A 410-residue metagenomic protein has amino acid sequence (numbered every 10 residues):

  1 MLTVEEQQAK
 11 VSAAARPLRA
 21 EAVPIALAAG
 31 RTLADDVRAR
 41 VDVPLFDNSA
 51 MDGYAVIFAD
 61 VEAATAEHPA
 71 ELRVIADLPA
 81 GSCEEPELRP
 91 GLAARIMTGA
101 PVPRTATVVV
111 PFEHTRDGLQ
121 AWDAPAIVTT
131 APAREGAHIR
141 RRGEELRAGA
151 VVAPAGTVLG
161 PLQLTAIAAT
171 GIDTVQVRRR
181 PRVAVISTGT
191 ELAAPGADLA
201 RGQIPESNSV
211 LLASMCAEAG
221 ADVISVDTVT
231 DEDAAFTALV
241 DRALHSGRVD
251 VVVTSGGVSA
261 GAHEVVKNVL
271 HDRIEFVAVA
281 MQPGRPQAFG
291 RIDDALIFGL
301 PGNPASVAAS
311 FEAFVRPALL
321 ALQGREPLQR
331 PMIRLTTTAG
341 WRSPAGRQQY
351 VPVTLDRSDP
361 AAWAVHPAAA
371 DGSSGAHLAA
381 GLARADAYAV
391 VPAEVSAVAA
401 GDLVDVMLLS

Functional and structural regions predicted by a protein language model:
M1-A66, L72, R141, E326-Y350: Short, low-complexity N-terminal leaders and the immediately following helix N-cap/first helix
L2-V4, A55-T228, D241-R242, G372-S373 (+2 more regions): Short, glycine/charged-enriched hinge/interface segments at domain edges or termini
R16-P17, E21-I25, D47-A70, E113-D123 (+1 more regions): Short beta-strand/loop turn elements enriched in aromatics
D36-D42, G136-I139, I167-T174, L239 (+5 more regions): Glycine-rich, charged/polar anion/phosphate-binding loops that engage phosphate groups from diverse ligands
N48, P125, T129, P327-S410: C-terminal terminal segments
H114-Q120, V279, Q287-F289, V353-L355 (+1 more regions): A structural signal for short hydrophobic beta-strand segments in well-ordered beta-sheet cores
Q203, S209, E218-M332, P344: Short glycine/threonine-rich loop/turn motifs
